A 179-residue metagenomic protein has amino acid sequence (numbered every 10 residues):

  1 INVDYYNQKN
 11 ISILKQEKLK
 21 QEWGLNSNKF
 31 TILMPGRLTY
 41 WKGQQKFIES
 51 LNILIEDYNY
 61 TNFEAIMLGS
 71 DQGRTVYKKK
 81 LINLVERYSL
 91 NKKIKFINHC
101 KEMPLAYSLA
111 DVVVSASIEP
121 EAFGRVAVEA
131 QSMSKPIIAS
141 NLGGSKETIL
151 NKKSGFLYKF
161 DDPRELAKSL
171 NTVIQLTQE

Functional and structural regions predicted by a protein language model:
I1-N10: Short beta-strand->alpha-helix junction loop in the catalytic core of nucleotide-activated group-transfer enzymes
F30, M34-E56, K79, R164: A conserved mid-protein helix/loop that constitutes part of the nucleotide-sugar donor-binding site
P35, E64-K79: Glycosyltransferase donor-sugar binding loop
G73-K78, L90-C100, A106, F156-L157: Active-site donor-binding acidic/aromatic loop of nucleotide-activated sugar and phosphosugar transferases involved
F96-A110, S132, L150: Short acidic alpha-helix that forms the nucleotide-activated donor recognition element in Leloir-type transferases
S108-A122, K135: Acidic donor-binding loop of glycosyltransferase active sites
P136-A139, I149: Short hydrophobic beta-strand element within catalytic cores of glycosyltransferases and related nucleotide-activated
N151-K152, F156-P163, T172-Q178: Conserved acidic donor-binding segment of nucleotide-sugar-dependent glycosyltransferases
